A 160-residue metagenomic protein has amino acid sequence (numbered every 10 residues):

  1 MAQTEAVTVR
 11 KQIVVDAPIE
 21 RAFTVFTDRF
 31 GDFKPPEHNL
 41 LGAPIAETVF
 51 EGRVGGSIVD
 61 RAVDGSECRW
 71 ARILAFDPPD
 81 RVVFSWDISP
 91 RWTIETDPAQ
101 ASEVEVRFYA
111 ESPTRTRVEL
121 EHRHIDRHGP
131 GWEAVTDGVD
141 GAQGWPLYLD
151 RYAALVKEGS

Functional and structural regions predicted by a protein language model:
M1-I45: Hydrophobic ligand-binding cavity/cleft-lining segments
T8-R10, E67-A71, Q100-V104: Short, surface-exposed coil-to-beta transition loops
D16-E20, L74-V82, R107-R117: A short, structured loop/turn motif at beta-sheet edges
A22-F26, I58, I73, F84 (+3 more regions): Hydrophobic pocket/interface hotspot
R29-R72: Short beta-edge strand/loop motif at the mouth of beta-sheet-based domains
G42-E47, A154-S160: Short, highly charged C-terminal tails/helix-capping segments
G52-G56, W86-R91: Short Pro/Gly-enriched beta-strand edge/turn motifs at strand-loop
W92-Q143: Beta-strand/loop substructures that line and gate deep hydrophobic ligand-binding cavities in soluble
